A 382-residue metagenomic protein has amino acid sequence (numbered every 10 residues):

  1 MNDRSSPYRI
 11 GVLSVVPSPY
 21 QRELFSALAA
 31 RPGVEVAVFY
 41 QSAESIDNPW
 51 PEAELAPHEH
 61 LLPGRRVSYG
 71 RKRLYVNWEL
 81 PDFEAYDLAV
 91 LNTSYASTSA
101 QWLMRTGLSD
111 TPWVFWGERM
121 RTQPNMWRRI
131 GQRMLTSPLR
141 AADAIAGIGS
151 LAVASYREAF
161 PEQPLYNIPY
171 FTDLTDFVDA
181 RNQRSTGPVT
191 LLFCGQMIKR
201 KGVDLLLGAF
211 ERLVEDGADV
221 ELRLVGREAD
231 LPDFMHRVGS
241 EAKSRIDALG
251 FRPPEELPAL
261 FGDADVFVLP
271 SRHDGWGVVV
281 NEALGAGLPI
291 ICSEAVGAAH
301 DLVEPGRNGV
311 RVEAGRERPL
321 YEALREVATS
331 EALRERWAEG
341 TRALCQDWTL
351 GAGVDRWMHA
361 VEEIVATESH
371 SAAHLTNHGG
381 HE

Functional and structural regions predicted by a protein language model:
S97, T111-R129, A141-A144, L174: A short, histidine- and acid-enriched strand-loop-helix "catalytic/donor-clamping" loop that lines the nucleotide-sugar
L135-T136, R140-A180, T186: Donor nucleotide-sugar binding/catalytic pocket of nucleotide-sugar-dependent glycosyltransferases
Q183-K201, L207-E211, R223: Conserved donor-binding/catalytic core segment of Leloir-type glycosyltransferases
F234-R252: Nucleotide-activated donor-binding/catalytic signature segment of Leloir-type glycosyltransferases, i.e., the conserved
F251-R252, A259-A264: Short alpha-helical donor nucleotide-sugar binding micro-motif in glycosyltransferases
R272: Aromatic "clamp/platform" in nucleotide-sugar-dependent glycosyltransferases that forms part of the donor/acceptor
P289-S293: Short hydrophobic beta-strand element within catalytic cores of glycosyltransferases and related nucleotide-activated
E304-G306, V310-E317, E326-E331: Conserved acidic donor-binding segment of nucleotide-sugar-dependent glycosyltransferases
